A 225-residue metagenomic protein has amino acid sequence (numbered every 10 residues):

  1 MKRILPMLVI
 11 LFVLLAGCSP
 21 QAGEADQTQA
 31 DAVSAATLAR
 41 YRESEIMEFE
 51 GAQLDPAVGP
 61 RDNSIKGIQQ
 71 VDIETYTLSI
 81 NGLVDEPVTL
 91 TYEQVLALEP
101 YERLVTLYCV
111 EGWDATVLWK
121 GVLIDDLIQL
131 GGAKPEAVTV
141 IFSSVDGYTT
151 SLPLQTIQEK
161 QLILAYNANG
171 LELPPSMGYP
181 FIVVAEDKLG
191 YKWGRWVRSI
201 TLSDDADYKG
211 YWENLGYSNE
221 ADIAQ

Functional and structural regions predicted by a protein language model:
M1-K2, C109: Structural motif marking the loop-to-transmembrane transition
K2-I10: Sec-dependent signal peptide recognition, specifically the positively charged N-region followed immediately by
L11-F12, E102: Residue-level signal for mature regions of secreted extracellular proteins and peptides
V13-G17: C-terminal motif of bacterial Sec signal peptides marking the signal peptidase cleavage site
C18-V71, L78, L130-Q225: Extended, aromatic/histidine-rich regions of cofactor-dependent oxidoreductases associated with respiratory
I68-L118: A glycine-rich, hydrophobic loop/mini-helix early in the fold
T91, L123-L127, V184: Short, hydrophobic/aromatic alpha-helical segments in well-folded domains
L98-L152: Mid-length scaffold segments of soluble, non-membrane domains
